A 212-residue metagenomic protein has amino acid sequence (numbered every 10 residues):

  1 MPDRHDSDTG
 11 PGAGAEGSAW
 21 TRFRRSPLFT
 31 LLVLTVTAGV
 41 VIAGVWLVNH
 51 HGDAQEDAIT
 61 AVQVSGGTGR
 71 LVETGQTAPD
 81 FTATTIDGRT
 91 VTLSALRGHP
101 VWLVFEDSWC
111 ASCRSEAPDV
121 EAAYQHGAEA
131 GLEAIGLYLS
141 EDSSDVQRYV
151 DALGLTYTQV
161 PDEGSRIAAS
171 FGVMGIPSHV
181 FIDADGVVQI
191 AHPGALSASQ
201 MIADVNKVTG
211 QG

Functional and structural regions predicted by a protein language model:
M1-T77, G212: N-terminal targeting signals for export/organelle localization
V72-G75, D80-V101: A short beta-strand-turn-helix
R97, F105-A122: Conserved redox-active cysteine motifs that mediate thiol-disulfide chemistry, especially di-cysteine Cys-X(1-2)-Cys
W102-L103, A134: Hydrophobic beta-strand anchors of alpha/beta hydrolase catalytic cores
R114-L153, E163-S170: Structural microenvironment flanking redox-active thiols in thiol-disulfide oxidoreductases
R148-L155, D162-G212: Thiol/disulfide oxidoreductase modules built on the thioredoxin-like
